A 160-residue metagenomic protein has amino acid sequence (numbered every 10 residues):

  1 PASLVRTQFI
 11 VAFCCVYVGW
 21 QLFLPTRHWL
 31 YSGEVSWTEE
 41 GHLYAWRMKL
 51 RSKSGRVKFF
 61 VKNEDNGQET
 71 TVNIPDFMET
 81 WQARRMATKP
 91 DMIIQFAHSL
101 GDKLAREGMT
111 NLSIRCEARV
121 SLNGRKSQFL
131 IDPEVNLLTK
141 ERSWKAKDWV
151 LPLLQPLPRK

Functional and structural regions predicted by a protein language model:
A2-H28: Internal/C-terminal transmembrane anchor helices
G19-L43: Hydrophobic alpha-helical transmembrane segments in integral membrane proteins
E39-K160: Extracytosolic and intramembrane catalytic regions of membrane-associated proteins in envelope/secretory systems
